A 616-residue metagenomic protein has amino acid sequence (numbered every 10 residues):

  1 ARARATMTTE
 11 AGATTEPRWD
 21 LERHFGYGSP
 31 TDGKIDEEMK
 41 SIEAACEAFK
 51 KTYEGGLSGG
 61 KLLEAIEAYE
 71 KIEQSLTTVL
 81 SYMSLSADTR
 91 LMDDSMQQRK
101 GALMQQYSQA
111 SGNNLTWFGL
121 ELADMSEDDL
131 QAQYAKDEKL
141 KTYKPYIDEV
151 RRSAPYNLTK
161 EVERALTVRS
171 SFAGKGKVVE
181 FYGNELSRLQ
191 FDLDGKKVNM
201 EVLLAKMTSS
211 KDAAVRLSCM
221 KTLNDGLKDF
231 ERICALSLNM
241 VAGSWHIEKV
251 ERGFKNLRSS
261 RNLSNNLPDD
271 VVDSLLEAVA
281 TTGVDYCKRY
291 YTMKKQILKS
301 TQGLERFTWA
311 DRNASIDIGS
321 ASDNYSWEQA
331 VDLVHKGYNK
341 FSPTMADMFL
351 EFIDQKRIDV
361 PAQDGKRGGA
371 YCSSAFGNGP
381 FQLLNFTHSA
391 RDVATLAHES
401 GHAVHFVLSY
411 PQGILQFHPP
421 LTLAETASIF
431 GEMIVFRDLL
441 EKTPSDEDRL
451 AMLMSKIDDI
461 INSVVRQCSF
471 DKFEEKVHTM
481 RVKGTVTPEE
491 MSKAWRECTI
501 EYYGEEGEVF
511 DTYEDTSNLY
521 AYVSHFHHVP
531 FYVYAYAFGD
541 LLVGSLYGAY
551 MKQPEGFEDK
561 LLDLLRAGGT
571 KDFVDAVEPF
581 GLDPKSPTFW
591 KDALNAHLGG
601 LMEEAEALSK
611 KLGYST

Functional and structural regions predicted by a protein language model:
A1-A3: N-terminal chloroplast transit peptides
T6-S320, L608-T616: A well-structured
A11-T15, G28, F118-L122, P145-Y156 (+10 more regions): C-terminal, non-catalytic "cap/extension" segments appended to globular domains
G12, R252-R261, L304-W309, G368-P380 (+3 more regions): Active-site-adjacent bridging/hinge elements
D192-S210, E248, R312-A397, G401-F406 (+2 more regions): Active-site-adjacent "gating/activation" loops or surface patches in catalytic cores
F381-N385, Q412-L421, L450-D459, H478-K483 (+1 more regions): Short beta-alpha connecting loops at secondary-structure transitions that line or flank enzyme active sites
A394, F406-F430: Post-HEXXH active-site segment of zinc metalloproteases
P420-D448, S455-N462, G539: Post-HExxH zinc-binding segment in Zn-dependent metallohydrolases
